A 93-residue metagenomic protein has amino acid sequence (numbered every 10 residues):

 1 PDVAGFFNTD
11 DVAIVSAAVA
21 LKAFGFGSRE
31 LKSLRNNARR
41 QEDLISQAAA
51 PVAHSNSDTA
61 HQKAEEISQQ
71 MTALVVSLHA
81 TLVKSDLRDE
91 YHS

Functional and structural regions predicted by a protein language model:
D2-S93: Arg/Lys-rich, alpha-helical DNA-contact motif
